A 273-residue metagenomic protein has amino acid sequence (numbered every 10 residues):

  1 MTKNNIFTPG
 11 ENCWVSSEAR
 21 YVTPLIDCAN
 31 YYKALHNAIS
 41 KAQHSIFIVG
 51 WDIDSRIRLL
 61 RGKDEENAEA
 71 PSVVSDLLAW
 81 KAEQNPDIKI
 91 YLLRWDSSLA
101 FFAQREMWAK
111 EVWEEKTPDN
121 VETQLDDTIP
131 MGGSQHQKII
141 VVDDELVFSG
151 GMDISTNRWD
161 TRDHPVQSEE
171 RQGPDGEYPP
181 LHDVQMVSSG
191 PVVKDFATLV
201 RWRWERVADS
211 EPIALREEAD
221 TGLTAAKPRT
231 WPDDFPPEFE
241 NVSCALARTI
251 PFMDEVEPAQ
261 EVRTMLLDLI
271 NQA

Functional and structural regions predicted by a protein language model:
M1-A273: Charged, low-complexity intrinsically disordered terminal segments
